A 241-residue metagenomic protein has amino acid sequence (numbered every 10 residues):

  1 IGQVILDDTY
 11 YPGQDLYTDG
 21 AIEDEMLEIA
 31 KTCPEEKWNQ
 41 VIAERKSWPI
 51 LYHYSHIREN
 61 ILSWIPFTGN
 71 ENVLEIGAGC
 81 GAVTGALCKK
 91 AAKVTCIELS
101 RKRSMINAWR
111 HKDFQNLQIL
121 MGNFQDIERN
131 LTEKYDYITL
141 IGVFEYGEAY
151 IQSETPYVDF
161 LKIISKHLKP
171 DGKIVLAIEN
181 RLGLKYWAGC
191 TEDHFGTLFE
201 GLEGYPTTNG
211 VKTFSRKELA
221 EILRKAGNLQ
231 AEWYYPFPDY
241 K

Functional and structural regions predicted by a protein language model:
I1-C33: N-terminal auxiliary segments of SAM/dcSAM-dependent transferases
C80-A91: Conserved SAM-binding loop of SAM-dependent methyltransferases across substrates and taxa, primarily the Class I
S100: Conserved SAM/SAH-binding beta-strand->alpha-helix loop
D113-D126: Conserved SAM-binding strand-loop segment of SAM-dependent methyltransferases
R129-I138: A short acidic, Gly/Pro-enriched loop at the edge of an enzyme's catalytic core that lines a small-molecule cofactor
T155-K173: A short glycine-rich, Lys/Arg-flanked "PGG" loop and its adjoining helix->strand segment in the class I
V175-L198: Conserved class I S-adenosyl-L-methionine
N209-G227, W233: Short alpha-helix
